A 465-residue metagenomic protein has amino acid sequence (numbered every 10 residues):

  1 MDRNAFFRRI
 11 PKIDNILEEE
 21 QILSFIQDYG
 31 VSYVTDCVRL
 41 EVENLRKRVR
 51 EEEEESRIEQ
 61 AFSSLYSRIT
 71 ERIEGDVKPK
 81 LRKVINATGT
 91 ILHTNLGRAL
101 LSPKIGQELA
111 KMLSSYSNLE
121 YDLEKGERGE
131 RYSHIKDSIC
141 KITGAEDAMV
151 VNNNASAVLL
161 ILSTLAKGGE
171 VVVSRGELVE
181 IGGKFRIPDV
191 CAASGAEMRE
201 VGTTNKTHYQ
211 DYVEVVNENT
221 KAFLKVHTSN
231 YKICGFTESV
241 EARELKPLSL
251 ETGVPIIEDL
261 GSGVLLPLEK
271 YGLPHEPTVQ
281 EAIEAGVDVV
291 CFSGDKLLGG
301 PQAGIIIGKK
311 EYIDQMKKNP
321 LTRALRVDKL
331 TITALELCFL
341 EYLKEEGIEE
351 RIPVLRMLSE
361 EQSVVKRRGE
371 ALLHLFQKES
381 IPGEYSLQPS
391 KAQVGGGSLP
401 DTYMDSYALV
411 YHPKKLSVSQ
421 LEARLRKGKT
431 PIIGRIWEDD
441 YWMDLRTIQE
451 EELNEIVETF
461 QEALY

Functional and structural regions predicted by a protein language model:
M1-E74: Long amphipathic alpha-helical segments
I10-P11, I85-G89, L298-P301, M404 (+1 more regions): Short Gly/Ser/Thr- and Asp/Glu-enriched loop/turn motifs at secondary-structure junctions
E43, A87-T88, A99-E124: Glycine-rich phosphate-binding segment of PLP-dependent enzymes
E54-L101, Q107-E108: Long amphipathic N-terminal alpha/beta scaffold segment
R98-A99, P103, Q107, P413-Y465: PLP-dependent enzyme catalytic core of the Aspartate aminotransferase-like
G126-Y342, T459: Conserved PLP-enzyme active-site core in the AAT-like
T331-I332, E336-G395: Conserved PLP-dependent catalytic core of the aminotransferase class-I/II
L375-E438: Catalytic-core signal marking the mid-to-C-terminal active-site face
